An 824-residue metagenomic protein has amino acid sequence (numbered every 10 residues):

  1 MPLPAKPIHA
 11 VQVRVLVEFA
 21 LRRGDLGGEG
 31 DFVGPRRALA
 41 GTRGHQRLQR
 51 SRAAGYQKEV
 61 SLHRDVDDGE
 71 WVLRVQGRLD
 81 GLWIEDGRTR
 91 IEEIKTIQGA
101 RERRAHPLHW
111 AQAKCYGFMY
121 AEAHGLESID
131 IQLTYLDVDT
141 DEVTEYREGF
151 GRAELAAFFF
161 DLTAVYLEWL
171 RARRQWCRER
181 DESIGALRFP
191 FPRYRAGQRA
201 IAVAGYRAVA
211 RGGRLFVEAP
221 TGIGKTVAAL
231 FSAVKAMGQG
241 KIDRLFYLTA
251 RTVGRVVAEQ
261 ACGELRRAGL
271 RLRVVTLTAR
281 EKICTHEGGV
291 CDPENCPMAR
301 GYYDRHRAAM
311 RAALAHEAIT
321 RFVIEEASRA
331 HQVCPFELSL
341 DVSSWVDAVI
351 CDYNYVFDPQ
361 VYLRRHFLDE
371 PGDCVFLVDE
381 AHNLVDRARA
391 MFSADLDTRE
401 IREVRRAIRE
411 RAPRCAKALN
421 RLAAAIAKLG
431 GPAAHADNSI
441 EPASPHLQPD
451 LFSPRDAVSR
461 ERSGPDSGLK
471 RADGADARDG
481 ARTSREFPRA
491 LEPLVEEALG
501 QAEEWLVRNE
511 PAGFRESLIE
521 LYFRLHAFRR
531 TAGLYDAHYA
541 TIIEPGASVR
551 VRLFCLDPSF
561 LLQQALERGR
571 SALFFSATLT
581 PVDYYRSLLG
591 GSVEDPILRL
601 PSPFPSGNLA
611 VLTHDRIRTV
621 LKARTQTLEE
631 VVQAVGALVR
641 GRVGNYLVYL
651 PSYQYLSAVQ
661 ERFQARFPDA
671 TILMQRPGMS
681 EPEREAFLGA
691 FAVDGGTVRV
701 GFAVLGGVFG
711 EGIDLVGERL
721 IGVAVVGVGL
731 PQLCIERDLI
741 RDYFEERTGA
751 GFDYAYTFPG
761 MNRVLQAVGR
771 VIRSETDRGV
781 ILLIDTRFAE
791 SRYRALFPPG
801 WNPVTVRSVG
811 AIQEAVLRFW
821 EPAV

Functional and structural regions predicted by a protein language model:
M1-I84, R88, A111: Metal-dependent nuclease catalytic cores that hydrolyze phosphodiester bonds in DNA/RNA, characterized by
R64-A157: Mg2+/Mn2+-dependent nuclease catalytic core
C177-F216: Conserved pre-motif I regulatory segment
D181-E182, R188, K241-V349, N354-F357 (+5 more regions): A substrate-engagement module of RecA-like helicase motors
R211-F231: Walker A/P-loop
I324-V349, P359-F367, E504-R618, Q626-T627 (+2 more regions): A contiguous, basic/glycine-rich beta-loop/short-helix subdomain that forms a polymer-engagement track
H331-Q332, F336-A348, Y353-P442, H446-P454 (+3 more regions): Signature of the SF2 helicase/ATPase Hel1-core->accessory helical subdomain module
R616-T625, G678-R787: Conserved RecA-like P-loop NTPase helicase motor core
